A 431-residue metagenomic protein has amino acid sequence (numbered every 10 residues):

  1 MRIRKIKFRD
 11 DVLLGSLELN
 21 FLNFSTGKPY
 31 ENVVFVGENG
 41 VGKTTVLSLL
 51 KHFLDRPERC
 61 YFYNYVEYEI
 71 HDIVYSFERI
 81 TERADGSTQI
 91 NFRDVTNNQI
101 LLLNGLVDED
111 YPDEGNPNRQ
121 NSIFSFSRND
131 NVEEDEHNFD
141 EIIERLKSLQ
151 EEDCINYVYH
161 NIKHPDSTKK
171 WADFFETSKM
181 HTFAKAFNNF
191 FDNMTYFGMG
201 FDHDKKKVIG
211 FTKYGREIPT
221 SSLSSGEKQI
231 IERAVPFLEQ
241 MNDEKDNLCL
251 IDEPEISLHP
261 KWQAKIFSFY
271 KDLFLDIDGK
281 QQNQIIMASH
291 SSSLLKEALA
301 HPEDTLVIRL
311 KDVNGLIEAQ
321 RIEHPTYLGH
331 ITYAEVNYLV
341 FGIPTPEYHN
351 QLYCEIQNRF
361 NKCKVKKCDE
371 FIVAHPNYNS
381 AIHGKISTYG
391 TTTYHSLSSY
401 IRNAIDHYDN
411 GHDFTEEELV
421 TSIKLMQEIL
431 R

Functional and structural regions predicted by a protein language model:
M1-P57, D204-I331: Switch/communication elements of ASCE P-loop NTPase nucleotide-binding domains
R2, K7-D11, L22-F24, N131 (+8 more regions): Extended helical coiled-coil dimerization/tether regions that scaffold and oligomerize large DNA-maintenance assemblies
R2-K5, L13-G15, N20-S25, K271-K280 (+1 more regions): RecA-like P-loop NTPase motor core
R4, R9, N20-L22, E69-H71 (+4 more regions): A structural detector for beta-sheet-dominated domains
E58-V66: Short beta-strand-centered segment that lines the nucleotide-binding/catalytic pocket of NTP-utilizing
Y61, F197-G198, E347, H412: Short, flexible/disordered secondary-structure transition segments
D72-V74, E78, E82-F191, N337-P344 (+4 more regions): Coupling/switch segment of ABC-type P-loop NTPase heads
